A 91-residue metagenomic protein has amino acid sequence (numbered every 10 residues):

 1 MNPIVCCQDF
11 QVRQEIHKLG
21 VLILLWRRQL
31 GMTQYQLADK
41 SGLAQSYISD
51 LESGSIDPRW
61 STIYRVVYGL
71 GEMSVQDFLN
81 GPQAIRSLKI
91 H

Functional and structural regions predicted by a protein language model:
M1-K18, Y68, E72-M73, G81-H91: N-terminal flexible/basic segments that precede or flank functional cores
V21-K40, R65, I90: Short basic helix-loop element that most often maps to the first helix and adjoining turn of HTH DNA-binding modules
T33, A44, R59, M73-S74: Short coil turns linking two alpha-helices in DNA-binding domains
Q36, Y47, D77: Residues in the helix-turn-helix
G42-P58: Recognition helix of helix-turn-helix/homeodomain-like DNA-binding domains that insert into the DNA major groove
S55-Y68: Short, basic-rich loop-to-helix N-cap that marks the start of a DNA-contacting helix
